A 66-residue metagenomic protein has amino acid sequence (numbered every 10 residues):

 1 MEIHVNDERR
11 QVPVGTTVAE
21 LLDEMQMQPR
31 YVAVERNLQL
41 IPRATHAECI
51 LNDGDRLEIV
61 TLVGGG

Functional and structural regions predicted by a protein language model:
M1-G65: Ubiquitin-like/PB1-type beta-grasp interaction modules and other compact soluble beta-rich domains
